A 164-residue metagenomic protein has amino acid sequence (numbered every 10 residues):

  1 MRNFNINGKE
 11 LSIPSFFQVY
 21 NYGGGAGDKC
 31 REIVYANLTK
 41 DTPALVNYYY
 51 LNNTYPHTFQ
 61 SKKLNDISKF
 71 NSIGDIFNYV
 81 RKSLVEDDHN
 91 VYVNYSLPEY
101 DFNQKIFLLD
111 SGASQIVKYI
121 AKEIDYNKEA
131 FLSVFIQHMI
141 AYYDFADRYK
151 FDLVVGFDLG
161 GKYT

Functional and structural regions predicted by a protein language model:
M1-T164: Non-catalytic, usually N-terminal nucleic-acid engagement modules in DNA/RNA processing proteins
